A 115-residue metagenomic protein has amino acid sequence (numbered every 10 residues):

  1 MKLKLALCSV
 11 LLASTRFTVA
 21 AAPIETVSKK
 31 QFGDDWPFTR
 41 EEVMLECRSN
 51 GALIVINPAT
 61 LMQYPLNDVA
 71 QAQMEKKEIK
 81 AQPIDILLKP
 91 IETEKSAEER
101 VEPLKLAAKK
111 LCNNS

Functional and structural regions predicted by a protein language model:
L5-S14: Sec-dependent N-terminal signal peptides
A20-L61: N-terminal secretory signal peptides
A22-P23, T39, V69-M74, Q82 (+1 more regions): Contiguous interface-forming segments/domains that mediate binding rather than catalysis
I54-L87: Flexible, solvent-exposed short loops/turns enriched in glycine
K77-S115: C-terminal partner/receptor-binding element of secreted or periplasmic proteins
